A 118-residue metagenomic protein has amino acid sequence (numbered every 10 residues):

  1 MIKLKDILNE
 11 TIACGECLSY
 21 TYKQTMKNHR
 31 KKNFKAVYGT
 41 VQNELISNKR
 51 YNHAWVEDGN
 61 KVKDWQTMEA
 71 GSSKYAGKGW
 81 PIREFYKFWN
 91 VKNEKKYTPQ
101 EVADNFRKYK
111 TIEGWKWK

Functional and structural regions predicted by a protein language model:
K5-K118: A structural boundary/capping signal
